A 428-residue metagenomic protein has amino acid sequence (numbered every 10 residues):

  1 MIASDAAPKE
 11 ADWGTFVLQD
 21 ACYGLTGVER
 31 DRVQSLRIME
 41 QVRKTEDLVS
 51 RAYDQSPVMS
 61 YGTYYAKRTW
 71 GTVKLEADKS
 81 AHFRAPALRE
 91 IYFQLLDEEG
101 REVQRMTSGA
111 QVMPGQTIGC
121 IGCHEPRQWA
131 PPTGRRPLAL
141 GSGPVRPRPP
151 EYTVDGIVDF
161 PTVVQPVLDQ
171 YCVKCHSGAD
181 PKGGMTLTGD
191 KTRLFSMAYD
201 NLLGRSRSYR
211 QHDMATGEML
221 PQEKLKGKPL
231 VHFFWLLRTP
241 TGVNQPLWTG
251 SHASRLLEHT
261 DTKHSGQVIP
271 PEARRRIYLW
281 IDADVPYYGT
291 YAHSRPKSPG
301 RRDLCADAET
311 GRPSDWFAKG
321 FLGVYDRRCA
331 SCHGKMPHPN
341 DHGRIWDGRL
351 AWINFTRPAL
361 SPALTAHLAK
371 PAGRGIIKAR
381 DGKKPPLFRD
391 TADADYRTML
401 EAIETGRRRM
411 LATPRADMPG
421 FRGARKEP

Functional and structural regions predicted by a protein language model:
M1, D5-A6, W13, D20 (+4 more regions): Aromatic- and Gly/Pro-enriched helix-to-coil junctions and flexible linker segments
D20-R30: Structural motif
L25-G27, T45-D47, P371-G375: Short, solvent-exposed loop/turn elements at domain surfaces
E29-G62: Extended low-complexity, serine/threonine- and proline-enriched intrinsically disordered segments
V42-R43, K67, G100: Residue-level signal for glycine
P57-D78: Short, acidic Ser/Thr/Gly-rich low-complexity loop/linker segments typical of extracellular and cell-surface proteins
D78-R84: Short, surface-exposed beta-strand/beta-hairpin micro-motifs centered on an aromatic residue
